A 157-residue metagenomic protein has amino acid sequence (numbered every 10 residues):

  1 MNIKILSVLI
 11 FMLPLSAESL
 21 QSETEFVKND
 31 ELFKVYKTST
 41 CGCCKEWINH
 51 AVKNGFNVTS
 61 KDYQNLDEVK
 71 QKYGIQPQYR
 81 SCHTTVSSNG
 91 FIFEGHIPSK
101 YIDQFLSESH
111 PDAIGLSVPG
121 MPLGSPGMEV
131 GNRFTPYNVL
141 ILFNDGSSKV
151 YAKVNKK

Functional and structural regions predicted by a protein language model:
I5-P14: Sec-dependent N-terminal signal peptides
A17-S22: Boundary at the C-terminal end of the N-terminal hydrophobic targeting segment
F26-I48: Local sequence-structure signature of Cys/Sec-based thiol-disulfide redox active-site neighborhoods
L32-F33, F56-V58, N89-I92: Short active-site oxyanion
C44-S87: N-terminal, post-signal-peptide region of Sec/Tat-exported proteins
Q78-K157: Thiol/selenol-based redox catalytic cores and closely related redox-interacting motifs
